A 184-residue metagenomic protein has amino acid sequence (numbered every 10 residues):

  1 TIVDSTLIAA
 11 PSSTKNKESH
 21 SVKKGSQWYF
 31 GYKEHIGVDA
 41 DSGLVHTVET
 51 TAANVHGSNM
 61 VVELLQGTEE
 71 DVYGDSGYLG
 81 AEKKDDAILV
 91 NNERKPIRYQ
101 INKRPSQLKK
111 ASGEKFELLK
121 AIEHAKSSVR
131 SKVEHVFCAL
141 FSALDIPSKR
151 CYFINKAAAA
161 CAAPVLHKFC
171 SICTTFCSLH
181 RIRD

Functional and structural regions predicted by a protein language model:
T1-L89, K95: Polybasic low-complexity intrinsically disordered regions
I8-S13, K109-G113, A160-A162: Short, solvent-exposed polar/charged micro-motifs at secondary-structure junctions
N16-E18, K24-G25, F116, S127 (+3 more regions): N-terminal cationic leader/targeting segments used for protein routing and processing
H56, S131, C161: Conserved active-site and cofactor/substrate-binding residues in soluble primary-metabolism enzymes
E70-D71, S76-N155: Helix-centered, glycine/charged polyanion-binding patches within enzymatic domains that contact phosphate-containing
V133, A139-L140, A162-F169: Charged alpha-helix within mobile-element recombinases
I146-P147, N155-V165, S171-S178: Acidic, proline/serine/threonine- and glycine-rich low-complexity intrinsically disordered segments
L179, D184: Charged, often Cys/His-bearing segments associated with DNA-binding zinc-finger transcription factors
